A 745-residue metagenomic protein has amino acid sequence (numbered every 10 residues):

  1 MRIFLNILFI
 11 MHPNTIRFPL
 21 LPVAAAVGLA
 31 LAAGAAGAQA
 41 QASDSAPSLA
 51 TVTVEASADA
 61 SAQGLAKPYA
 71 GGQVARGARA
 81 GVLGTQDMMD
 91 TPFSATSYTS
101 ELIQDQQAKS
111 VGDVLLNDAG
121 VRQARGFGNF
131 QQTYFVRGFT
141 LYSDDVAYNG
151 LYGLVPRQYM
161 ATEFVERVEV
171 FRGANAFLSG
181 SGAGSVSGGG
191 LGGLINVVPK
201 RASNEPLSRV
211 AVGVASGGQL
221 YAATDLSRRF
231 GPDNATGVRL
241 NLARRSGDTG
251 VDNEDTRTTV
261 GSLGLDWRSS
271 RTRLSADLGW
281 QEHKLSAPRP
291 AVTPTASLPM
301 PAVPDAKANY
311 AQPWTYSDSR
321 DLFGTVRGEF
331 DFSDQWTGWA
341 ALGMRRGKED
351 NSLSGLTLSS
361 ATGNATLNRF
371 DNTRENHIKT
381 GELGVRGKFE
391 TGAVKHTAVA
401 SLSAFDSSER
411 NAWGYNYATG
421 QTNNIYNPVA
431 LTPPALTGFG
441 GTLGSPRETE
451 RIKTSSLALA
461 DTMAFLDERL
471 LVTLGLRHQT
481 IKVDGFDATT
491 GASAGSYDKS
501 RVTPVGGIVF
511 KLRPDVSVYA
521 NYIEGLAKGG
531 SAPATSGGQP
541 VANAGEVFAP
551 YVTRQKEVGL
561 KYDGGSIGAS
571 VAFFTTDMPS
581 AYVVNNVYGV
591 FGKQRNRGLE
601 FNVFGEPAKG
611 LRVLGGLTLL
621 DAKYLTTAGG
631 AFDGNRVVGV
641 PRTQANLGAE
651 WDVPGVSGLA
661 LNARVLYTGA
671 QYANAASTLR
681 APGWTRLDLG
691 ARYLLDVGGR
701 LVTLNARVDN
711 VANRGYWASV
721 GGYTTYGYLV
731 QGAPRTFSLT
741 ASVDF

Functional and structural regions predicted by a protein language model:
I16, A26, A398, A520 (+2 more regions): Conserved C-terminal beta-signal and adjacent last beta-strands/turns of outer-membrane beta-barrel proteins
A50-E205, V558: Acidic, small-polar-rich N-terminal luminal/periplasmic segments of exported/outer-membrane proteins
E163-E166, N175-G261, W267-R273, L322 (+1 more regions): Outer-membrane beta-barrel translocator/receptor signature
R245-T249, G264-D331, M344-N376, G420-P446 (+2 more regions): Acidic/polar loop-and-plug regions of large Gram-negative outer-membrane beta-barrel proteins
D266, N376, K395-S407, E448-M578 (+3 more regions): Structural signature of Gram-negative outer-membrane beta-barrels, strongest in the C-terminal barrel of TonB-dependent
T325-G347, N368-F486: Face-selective signature of the C-terminal outer-membrane beta-barrel domain
R327-D331, T337-G343, G347-L353, Y519 (+5 more regions): Membrane-embedded beta-barrel scaffold of Gram-negative outer-membrane proteins
T575-D577, V590-A675, S742-D744: Gram-negative outer-membrane beta-barrel transporters
